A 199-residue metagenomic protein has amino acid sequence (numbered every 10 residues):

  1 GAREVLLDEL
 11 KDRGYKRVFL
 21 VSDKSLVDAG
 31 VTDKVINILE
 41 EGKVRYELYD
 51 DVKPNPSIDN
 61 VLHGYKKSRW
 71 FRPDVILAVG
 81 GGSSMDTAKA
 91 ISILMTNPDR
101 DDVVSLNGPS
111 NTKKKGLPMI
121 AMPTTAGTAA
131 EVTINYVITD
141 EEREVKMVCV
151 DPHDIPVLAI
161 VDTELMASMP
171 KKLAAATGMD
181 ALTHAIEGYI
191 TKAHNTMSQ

Functional and structural regions predicted by a protein language model:
G1, V5, R13, G30 (+7 more regions): Conserved active-site and cofactor/substrate-binding residues in soluble primary-metabolism enzymes
G1-V75: ATP/NTP phosphate-donor binding region
E4, V27-D28, A126-A129, M166-S168 (+1 more regions): Short, acidic Gly/Pro/Ser/Thr-rich loop/turn segments
L7, I36, E47, L62-Y65 (+3 more regions): Predominant activation on well-ordered alpha-helical scaffold segments within soluble catalytic domains
V21, A78, Q199: Active-site-adjacent beta-strand anchor residues
D59-V161: Glycine/threonine-rich beta-strand-loop-alpha-helix active-site module that forms ligand/phosphate-binding
N135-Q199: Carboxylate- and glycine-rich phosphate/diphosphate-binding segment that chelates Mg2+/Mn2+
